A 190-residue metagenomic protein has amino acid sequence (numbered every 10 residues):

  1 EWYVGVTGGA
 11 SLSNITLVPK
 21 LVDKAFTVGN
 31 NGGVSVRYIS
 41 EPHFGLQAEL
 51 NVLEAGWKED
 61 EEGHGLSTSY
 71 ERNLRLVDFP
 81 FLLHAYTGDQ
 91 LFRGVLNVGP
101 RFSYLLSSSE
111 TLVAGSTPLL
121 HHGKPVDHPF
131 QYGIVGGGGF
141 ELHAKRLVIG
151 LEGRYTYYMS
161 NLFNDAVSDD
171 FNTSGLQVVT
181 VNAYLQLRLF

Functional and structural regions predicted by a protein language model:
W2, A10, N14, R37-T111 (+1 more regions): Gram-negative (and chloroplast) outer-membrane scaffold detector with strong preference for beta-barrel transmembrane
W2, K24-N30, N73-F79, F92 (+2 more regions): Residues that define the transmembrane beta-barrel architecture of outer-membrane proteins
S11-S35, F163-D165, D170-F171: Surface-exposed strand-loop-strand hairpins of Gram-negative outer-membrane beta-barrel proteins
V18-V22, H64-Y70, L119-V126, V167-T173: Extracellular loop and loop/strand-boundary signature of outer-membrane beta-barrel proteins
E49, V126, Q131-F190: Predominantly the C-terminal beta-signal and adjacent terminal strand-loop region of outer-membrane beta-barrel
L112-L120: Solvent-exposed loop segments that connect transmembrane elements
